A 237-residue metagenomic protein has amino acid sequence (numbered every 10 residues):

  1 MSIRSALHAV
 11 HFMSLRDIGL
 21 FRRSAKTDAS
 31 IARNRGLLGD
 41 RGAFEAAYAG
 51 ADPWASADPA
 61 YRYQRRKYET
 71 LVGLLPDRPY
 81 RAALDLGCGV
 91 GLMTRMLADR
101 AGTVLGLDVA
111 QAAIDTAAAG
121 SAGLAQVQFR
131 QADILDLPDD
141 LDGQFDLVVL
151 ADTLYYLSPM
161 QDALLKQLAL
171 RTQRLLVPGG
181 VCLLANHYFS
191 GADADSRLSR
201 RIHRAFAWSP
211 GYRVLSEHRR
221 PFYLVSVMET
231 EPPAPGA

Functional and structural regions predicted by a protein language model:
I3-D77: Conserved class I S-adenosyl-L-methionine
V90-A101: Conserved SAM-binding loop of SAM-dependent methyltransferases across substrates and taxa, primarily the Class I
A110-A112: Conserved SAM/SAH-binding beta-strand->alpha-helix loop
A117-A118: Conserved SAM-binding loop
G123-L135: Conserved SAM-binding strand-loop segment of SAM-dependent methyltransferases
D140-V148: A short acidic, Gly/Pro-enriched loop at the edge of an enzyme's catalytic core that lines a small-molecule cofactor
L157-R171: A short, conserved alpha-helix within the catalytic core of class I
G179-N186: Conserved beta-strand signature within the Rossmann-like core of class I S-adenosyl-L-methionine
